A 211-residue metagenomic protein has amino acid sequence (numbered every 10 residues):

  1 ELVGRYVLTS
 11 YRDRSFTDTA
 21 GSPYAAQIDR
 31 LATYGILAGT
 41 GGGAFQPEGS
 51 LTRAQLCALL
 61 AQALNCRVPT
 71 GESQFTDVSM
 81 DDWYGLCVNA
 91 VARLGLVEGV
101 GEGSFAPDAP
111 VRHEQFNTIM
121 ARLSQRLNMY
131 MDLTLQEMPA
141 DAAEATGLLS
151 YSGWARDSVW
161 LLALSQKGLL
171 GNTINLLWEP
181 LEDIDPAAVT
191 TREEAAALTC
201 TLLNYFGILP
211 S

Functional and structural regions predicted by a protein language model:
L2-A26, A38-A54, A61-C87, L94-E114 (+3 more regions): Feature responds to low-complexity, polar/acidic, surface-exposed segments characteristic of secreted/exported proteins
I28-L31, V91: Extracellular/surface recognition and adhesion modules
L164-L169: Short, charged, amphipathic alpha-helices and their helix-cap/turn boundaries
R192-E194, L198-T199: Non-catalytic cell-wall polysaccharide-engagement segments
